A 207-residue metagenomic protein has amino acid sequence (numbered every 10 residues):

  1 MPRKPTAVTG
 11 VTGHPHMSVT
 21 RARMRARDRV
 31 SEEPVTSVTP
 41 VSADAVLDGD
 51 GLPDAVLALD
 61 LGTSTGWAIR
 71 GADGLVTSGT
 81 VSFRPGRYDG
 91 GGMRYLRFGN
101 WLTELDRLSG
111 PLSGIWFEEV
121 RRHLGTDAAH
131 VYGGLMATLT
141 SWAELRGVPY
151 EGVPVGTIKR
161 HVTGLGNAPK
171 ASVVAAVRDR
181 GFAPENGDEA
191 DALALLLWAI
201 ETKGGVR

Functional and structural regions predicted by a protein language model:
P2-R207: Phosphate- and other anionic-substrate recognition elements at nucleic-acid/protein interfaces
